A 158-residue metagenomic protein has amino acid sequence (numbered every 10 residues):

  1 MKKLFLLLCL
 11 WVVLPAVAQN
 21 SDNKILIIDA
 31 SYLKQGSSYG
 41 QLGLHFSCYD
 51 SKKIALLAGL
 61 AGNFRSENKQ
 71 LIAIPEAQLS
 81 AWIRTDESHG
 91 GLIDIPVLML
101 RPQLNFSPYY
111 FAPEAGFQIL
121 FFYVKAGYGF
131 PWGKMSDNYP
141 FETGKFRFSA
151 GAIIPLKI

Functional and structural regions predicted by a protein language model:
M1-K24: Bacterial Sec-dependent N-terminal signal peptides
N23-K34, I54-S66, I93-Y109, V124-W132: Transmembrane beta-strand segments that form the barrel wall of outer-membrane beta-barrel proteins
A30-Q41, F64-I74, Q103-A115, K134-E142: Solvent-exposed loop/turn segments connecting transmembrane beta-strands in outer-membrane beta-barrel proteins
S37-Y39, S47-H89: Detector for outer-membrane/organellar transmembrane beta-barrel domains, recognizing the amphipathic beta-strand
F46-C48, A81-T85, F106, A115-I119 (+2 more regions): Residue-level signature of outer-membrane beta-barrel architecture
S51-L56, R84-G90, L100, F121-A126 (+1 more regions): Repeated loop/turn-to-beta-strand initiation elements of outer-membrane beta-barrel proteins
Q78-S80, E87-H89, P96-N105, E114: Outer membrane beta-barrel transmembrane domains
L79, E142-I158: Outer-membrane beta-barrel "beta-signal"
